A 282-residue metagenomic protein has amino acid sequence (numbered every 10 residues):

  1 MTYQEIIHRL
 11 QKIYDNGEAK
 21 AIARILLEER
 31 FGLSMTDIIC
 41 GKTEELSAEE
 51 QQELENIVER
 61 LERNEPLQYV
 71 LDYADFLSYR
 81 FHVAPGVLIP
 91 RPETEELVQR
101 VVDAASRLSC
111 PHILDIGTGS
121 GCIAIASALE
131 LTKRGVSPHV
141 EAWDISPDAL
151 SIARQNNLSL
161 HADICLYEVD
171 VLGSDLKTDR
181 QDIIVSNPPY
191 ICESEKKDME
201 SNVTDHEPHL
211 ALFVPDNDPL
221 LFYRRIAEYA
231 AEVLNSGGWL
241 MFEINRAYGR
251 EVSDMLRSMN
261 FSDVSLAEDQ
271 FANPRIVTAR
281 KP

Functional and structural regions predicted by a protein language model:
M1-I39, T43-E44: Non-catalytic accessory regions of SAM-dependent methyltransferases
E28-D103: Conserved AdoMet
Q68, I191-S194, A247: Active-site beta-alpha loop architecture of Rossmann-like, nucleotide-cofactor-dependent enzymes
E93-D198, R225: Conserved SAM/SAH cofactor-binding pocket of Class I
S127, V203, I226, A230: Class I S-adenosylmethionine-dependent transferase superfamily signal
Y190, R280-P282: C-terminal beta-strand of the catalytic ATP-binding
Y190-L221: Mobile active-site "lid"/loop adjacent to the S-adenosyl-L-methionine
D216-R280: Conserved Class I SAM-dependent methyltransferase catalytic core
